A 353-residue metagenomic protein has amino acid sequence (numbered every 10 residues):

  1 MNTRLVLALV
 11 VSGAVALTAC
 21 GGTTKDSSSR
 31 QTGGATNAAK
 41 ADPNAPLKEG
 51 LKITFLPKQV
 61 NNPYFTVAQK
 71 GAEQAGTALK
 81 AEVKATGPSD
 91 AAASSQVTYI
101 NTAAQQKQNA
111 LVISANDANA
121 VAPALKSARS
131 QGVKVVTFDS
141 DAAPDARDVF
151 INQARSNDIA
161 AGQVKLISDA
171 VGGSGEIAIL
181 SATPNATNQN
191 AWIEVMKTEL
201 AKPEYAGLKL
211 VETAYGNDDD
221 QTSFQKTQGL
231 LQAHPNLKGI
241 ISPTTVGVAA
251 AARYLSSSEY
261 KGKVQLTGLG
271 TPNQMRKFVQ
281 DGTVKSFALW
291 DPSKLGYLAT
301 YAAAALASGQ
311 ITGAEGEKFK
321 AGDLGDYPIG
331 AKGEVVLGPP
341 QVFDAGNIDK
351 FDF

Functional and structural regions predicted by a protein language model:
L17-T32: Bacterial lipoprotein signal-peptidase II cleavage site
N37-P46, G50-L79, K84-I100, S114-A118 (+2 more regions): Extracytoplasmic "Venus flytrap"
A39-A45, E49, P184-N188, E199-A201 (+1 more regions): Hinge/cleft segment of the Venus flytrap/periplasmic-binding protein
T54-L56, K107-A115, K134-F138, A178-L180 (+3 more regions): Periplasmic-binding protein-like
Y64-A78, I159-Q163, T187-G207, T222 (+2 more regions): Short, solvent-exposed amphipathic alpha-helices that sit in or adjacent to ligand/effector-binding or catalytic
Q96, I151-I177, A191, S223-F224 (+3 more regions): Hydrophobic alpha-helical segments within soluble ligand-binding/sensing domains
I113-R129, M196, G216-F278: Hydrophobic alpha-helical
N119, P123-D158, E176, P272-Q280 (+1 more regions): Flexible loop/hinge segments that line or gate small-molecule binding clefts
